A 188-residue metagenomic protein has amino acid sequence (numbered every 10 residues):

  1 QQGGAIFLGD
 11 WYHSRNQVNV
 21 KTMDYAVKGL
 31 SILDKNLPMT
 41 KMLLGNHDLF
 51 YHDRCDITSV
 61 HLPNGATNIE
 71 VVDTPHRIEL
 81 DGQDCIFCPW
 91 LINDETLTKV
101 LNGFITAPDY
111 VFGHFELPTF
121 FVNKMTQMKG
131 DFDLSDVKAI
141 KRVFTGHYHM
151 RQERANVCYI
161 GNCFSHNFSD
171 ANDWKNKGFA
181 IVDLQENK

Functional and structural regions predicted by a protein language model:
Q1-I78, D136-I140: Core catalytic region of metal-dependent phosphoesterases/phosphodiesterases, especially metallo-beta-lactamase-like
Q1-Q2, N93-D94, K99-G103, V111 (+4 more regions): A structural signal for the main folded, soluble domain(s) of proteins
I6, K41, V72, I86 (+3 more regions): Hydrophobic/aromatic beta-strand patches that form the interior of the parallel beta-sheet core in alpha/beta enzyme
H13-N16, K41-R54, I78-E79, I92-E95 (+3 more regions): Active-site environment of divalent metal-dependent phosphoester hydrolases
M23, I92-I140: Active-site-proximal segments of metal-dependent phosphoesterases and phosphodiesterases across multiple
G82-L91, Y110-H114, C158-G161: Active-site-proximal beta-strand elements of phosphoester/diester hydrolases
Q83-I92, L97-K99, I181-V182: Core dinuclear metal-dependent hydrolase active-site scaffold
N123-N187: Conserved beta-sheet core of the metallophosphoesterase superfamily
